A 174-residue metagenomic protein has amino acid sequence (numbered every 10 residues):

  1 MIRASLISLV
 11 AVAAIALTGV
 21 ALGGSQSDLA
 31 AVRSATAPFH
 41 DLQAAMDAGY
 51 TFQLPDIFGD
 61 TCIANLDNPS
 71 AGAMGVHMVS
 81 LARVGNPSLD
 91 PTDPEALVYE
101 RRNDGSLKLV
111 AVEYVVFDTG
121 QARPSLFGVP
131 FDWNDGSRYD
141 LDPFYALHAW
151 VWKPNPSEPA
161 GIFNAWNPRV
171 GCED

Functional and structural regions predicted by a protein language model:
M1-A4: Positively charged n-region of N-terminal signal peptides that target proteins for export
S8-L17: Bacterial N-terminal signal peptides
V20-L22: Sec/Tat signal peptide C-region and signal peptidase I cleavage site
G24-D174: Primary mode marks residue(s) on the alpha4-beta5-alpha5 output face of response regulator receiver
